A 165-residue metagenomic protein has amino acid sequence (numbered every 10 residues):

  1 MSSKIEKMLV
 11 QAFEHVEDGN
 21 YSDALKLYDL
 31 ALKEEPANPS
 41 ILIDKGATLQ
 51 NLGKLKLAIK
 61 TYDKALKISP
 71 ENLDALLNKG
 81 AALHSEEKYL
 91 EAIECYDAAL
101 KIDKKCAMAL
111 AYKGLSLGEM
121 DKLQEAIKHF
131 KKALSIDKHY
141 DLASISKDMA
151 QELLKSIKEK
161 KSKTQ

Functional and structural regions predicted by a protein language model:
K4-S40, D44-N51: Alpha-helical segment of the N-proximal tetratricopeptide repeat
I5-E6, P39-S40, L73-D74, A107-M108 (+1 more regions): Helix-start (N-cap) detector for alpha-helical repeat units in TPR-like alpha-solenoids, especially tetratricopeptide
V16, I43, Q50, L77 (+2 more regions): Position-specific recognition of the canonical hydrophobic site in helix A of tetratricopeptide repeat
A31, K64-A65, A98-A99, K132-A133: Canonical positions in the second alpha-helix
